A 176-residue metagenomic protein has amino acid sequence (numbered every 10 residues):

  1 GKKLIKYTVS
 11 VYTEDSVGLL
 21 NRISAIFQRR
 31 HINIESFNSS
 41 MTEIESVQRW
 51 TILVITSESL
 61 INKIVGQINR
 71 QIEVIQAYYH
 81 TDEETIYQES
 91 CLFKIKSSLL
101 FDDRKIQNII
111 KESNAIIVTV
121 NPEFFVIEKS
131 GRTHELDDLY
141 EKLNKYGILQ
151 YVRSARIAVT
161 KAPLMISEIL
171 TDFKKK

Functional and structural regions predicted by a protein language model:
G1-R49, L53-K176: Long, contiguous binding/interaction regions
